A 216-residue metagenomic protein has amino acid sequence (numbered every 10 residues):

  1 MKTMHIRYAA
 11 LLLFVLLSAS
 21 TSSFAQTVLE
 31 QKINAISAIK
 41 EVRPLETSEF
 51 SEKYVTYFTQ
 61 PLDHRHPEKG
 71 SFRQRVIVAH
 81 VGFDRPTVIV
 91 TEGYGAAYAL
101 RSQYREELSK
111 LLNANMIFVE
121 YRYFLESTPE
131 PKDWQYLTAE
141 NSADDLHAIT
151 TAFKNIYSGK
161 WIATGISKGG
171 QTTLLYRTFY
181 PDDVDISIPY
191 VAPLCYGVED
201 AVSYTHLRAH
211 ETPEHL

Functional and structural regions predicted by a protein language model:
M1-T27: Bacterial Sec-dependent N-terminal signal peptides
Q26-A114: Catalytic-loop region of hydrolases
L111-E126: Conserved alpha/beta-hydrolase
Y136-K154: Alpha/beta-hydrolase active-site loop
Y157-I166: Alpha/beta-hydrolase fold nucleophile elbow
G170-P181: Short glycine-enriched nucleophile-adjacent loop and the immediately C-terminal alpha-helix near the catalytic center
P189-G197: Active-site nucleophile loop of the alpha/beta-hydrolase fold
T205-E214: Conserved small/polar residues in nucleotide/adenosyl-binding loops
